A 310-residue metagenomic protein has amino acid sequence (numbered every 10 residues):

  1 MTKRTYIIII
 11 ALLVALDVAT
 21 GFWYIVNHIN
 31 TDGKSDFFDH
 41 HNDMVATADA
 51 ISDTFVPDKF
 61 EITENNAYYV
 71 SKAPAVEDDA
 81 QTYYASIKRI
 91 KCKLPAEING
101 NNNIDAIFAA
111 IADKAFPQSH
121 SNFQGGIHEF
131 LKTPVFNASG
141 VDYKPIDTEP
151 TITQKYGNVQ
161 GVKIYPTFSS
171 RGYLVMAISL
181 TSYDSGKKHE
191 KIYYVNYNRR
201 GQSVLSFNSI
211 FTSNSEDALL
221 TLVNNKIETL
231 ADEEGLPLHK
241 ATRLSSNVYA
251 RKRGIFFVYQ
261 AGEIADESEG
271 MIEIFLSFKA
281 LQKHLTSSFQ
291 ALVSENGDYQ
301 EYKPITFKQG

Functional and structural regions predicted by a protein language model:
M1-T5: Positively charged n-region of N-terminal signal peptides that target proteins for export
Y6-I10, D17-G310: Compositionally biased intrinsically disordered regions enriched in Thr/Gly
